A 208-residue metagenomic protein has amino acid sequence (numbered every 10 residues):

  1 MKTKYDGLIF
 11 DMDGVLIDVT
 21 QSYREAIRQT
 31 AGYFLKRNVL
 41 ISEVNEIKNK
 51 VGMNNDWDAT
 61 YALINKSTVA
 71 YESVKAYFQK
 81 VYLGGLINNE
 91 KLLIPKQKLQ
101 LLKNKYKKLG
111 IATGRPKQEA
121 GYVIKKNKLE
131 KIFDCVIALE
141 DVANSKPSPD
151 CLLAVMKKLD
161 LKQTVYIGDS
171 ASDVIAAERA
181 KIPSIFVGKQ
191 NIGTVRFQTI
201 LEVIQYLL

Functional and structural regions predicted by a protein language model:
M1-L8, V69, Q97-K103, P116-K117 (+1 more regions): Asp-based, Mg2+/Mn2+-dependent phosphohydrolase catalytic module
Y5-M12, L16-P95: N-terminal helical cap/lid subdomain that shapes the substrate entry/recognition surface in HAD-like hydrolases
V15, T113-R115: Conserved phosphate-coupling serine/threonine residues in phosphotransfer and NTP-handling enzymes
L40-V44, I111, D134, L139: Short, well-ordered helical secondary-structure segments
L86-K91, G114, V142-N144: Short, flexible loop segments at the rims of nucleotide/cofactor-binding pockets, characterized by
N89-E90, I111, T164-V165: Residue-level marker of alpha-helix boundaries and capping positions
Y106-L109: Short beta-strand/loop segments at the ligand-binding rim of alpha/beta enzyme cores
